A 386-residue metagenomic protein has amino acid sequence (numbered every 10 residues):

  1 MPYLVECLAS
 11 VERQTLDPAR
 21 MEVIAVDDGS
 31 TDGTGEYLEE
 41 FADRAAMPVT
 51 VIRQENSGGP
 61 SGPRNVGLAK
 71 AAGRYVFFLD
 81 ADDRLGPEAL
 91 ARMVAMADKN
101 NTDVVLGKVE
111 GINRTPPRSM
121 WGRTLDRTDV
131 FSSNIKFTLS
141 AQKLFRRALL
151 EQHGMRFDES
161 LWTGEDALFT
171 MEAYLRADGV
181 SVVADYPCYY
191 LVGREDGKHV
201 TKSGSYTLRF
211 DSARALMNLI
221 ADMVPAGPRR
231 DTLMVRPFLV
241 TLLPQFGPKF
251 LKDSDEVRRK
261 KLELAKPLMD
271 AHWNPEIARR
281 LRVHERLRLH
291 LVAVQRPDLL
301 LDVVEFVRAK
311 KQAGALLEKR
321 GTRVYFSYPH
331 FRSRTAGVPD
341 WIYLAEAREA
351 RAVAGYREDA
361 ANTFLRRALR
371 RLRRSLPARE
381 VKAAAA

Functional and structural regions predicted by a protein language model:
M1-A213, R332, A336, A378 (+1 more regions): Nucleotide-sugar donor-binding/catalytic module of glycosyltransferases that assemble extracellular/cell-envelope
G193-A386: C-terminal subregions of glycosyltransferases and related glycan-biosynthesis enzymes
